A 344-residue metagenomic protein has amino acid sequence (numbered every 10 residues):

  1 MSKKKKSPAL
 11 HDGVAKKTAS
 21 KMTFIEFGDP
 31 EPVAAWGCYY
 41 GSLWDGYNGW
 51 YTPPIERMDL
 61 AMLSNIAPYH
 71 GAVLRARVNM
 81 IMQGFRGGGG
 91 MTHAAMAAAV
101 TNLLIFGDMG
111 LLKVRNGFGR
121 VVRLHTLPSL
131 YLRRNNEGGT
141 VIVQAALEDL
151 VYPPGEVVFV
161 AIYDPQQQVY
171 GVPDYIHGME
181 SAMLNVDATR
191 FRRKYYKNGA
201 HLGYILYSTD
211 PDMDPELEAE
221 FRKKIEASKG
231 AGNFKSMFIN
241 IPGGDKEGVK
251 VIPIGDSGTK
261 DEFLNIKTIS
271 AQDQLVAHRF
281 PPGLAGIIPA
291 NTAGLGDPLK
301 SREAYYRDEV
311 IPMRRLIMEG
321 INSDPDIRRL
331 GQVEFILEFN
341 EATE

Functional and structural regions predicted by a protein language model:
M1-Y131, V169, S257, E309 (+4 more regions): Flexible, gly/proline-biased loop segments at the beginnings of proteins or at boundaries between secondary-structure
S2-S7, E148-P281, A285-L295, K300 (+3 more regions): Extended, charged amphipathic alpha-helical segments
V114-G119, N135-E137, P242-G244: Short acidic-glycine loop/turn motifs at beta-strand connectors
G119, L147-E148: Detector for glycine-centered tight turns/loop "hinges" at secondary-structure junctions
L124, V143-A145: Short, extreme N-terminal leader segments that mark the start of a protein/domain
L127-L132, P154-V158: A short, sequence-level motif marking secondary-structure junctions
S129-V143: A short alpha->loop->secondary-structure connector
